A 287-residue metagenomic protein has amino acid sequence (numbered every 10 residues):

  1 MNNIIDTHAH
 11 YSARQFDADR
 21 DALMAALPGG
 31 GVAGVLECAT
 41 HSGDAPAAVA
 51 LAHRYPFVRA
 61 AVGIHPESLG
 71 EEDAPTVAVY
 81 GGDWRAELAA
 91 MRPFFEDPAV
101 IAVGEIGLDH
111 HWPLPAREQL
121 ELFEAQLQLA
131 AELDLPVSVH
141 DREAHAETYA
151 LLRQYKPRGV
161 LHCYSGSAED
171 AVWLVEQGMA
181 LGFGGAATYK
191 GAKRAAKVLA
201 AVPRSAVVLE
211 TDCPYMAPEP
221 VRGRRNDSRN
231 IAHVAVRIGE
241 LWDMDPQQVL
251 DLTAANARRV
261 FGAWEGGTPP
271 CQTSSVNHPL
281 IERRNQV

Functional and structural regions predicted by a protein language model:
M1-N277, I281-V287: Mid-domain alpha/beta scaffold segments of enzyme catalytic cores
